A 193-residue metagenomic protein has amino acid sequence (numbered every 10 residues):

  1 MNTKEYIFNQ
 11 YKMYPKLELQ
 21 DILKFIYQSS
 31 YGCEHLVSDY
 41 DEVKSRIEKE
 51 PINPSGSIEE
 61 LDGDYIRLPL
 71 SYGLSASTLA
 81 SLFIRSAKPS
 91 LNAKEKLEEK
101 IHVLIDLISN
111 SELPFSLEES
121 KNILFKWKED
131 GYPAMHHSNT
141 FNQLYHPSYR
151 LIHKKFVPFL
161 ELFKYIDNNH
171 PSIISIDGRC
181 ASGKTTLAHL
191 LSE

Functional and structural regions predicted by a protein language model:
M1-T140: Long, basic/Gly/Ser/Thr-rich N-terminal segments that mediate initial subcellular attachment or targeting
L144-N169: N-terminal pre-Walker A segment at the start of P-loop NTPase domains
I173-S175: Short hydrophobic/aromatic beta-strand immediately N-terminal to the Walker A/P-loop
R179: P-loop (Walker A) phosphate-binding loop of NTP-binding proteins
K184: Conserved lysine of the Walker
L187: Hydrophobic positions on the alpha1 helix immediately C-terminal to the Walker A/P-loop
S192-E193: Post-Walker A helix-loop "phosphate-sensing" segment adjacent to the P-loop in P-loop NTPases
